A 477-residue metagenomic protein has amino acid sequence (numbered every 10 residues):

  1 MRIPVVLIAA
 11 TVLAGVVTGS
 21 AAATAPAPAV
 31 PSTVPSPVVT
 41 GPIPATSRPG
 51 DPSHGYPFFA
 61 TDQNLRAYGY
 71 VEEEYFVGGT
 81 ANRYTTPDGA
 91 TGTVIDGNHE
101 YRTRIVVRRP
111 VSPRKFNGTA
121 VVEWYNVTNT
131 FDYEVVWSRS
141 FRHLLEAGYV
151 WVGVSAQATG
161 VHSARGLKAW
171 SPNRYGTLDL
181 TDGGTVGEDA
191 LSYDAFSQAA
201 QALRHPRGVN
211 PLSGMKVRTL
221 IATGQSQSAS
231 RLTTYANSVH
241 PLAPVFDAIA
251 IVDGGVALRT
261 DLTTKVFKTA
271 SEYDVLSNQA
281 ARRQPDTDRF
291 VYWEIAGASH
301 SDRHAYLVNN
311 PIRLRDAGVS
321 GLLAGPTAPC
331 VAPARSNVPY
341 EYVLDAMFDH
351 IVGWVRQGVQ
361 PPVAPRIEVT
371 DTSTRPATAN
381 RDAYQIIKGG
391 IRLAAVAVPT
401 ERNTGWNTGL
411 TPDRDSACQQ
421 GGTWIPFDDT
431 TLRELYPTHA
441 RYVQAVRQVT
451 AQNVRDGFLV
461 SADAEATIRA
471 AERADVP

Functional and structural regions predicted by a protein language model:
M1-P26: Secretory targeting and sorting signals
A27-P477: C-terminal His-loop and adjacent cap/lid subdomain of alpha/beta-hydrolase
